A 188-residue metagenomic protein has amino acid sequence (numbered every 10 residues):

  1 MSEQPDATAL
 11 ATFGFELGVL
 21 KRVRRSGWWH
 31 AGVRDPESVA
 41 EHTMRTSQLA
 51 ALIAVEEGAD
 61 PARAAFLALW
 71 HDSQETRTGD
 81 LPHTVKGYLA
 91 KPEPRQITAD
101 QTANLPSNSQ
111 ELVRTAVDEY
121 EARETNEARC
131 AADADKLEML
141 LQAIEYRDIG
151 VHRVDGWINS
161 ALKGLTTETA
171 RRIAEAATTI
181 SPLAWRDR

Functional and structural regions predicted by a protein language model:
M1-R188: Active-site helical microenvironments for divalent-metal-assisted chemistry
